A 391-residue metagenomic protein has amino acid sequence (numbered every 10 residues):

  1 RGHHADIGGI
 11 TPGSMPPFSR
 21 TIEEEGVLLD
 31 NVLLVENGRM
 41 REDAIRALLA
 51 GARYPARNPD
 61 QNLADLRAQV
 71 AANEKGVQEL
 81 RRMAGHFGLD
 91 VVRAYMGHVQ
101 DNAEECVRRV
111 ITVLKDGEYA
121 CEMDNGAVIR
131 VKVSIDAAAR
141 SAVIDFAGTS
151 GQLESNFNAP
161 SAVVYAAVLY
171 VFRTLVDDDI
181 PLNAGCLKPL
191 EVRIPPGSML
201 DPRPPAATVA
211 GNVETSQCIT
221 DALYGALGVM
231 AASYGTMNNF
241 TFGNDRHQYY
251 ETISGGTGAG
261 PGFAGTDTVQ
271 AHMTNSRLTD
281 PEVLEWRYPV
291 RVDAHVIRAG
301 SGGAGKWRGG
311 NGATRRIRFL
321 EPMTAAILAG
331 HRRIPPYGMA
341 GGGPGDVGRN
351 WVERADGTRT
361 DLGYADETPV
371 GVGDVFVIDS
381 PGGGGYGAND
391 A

Functional and structural regions predicted by a protein language model:
R1-V143, A147-A391: Glycine/proline-enriched, intrinsically flexible loops and inter-domain linkers
